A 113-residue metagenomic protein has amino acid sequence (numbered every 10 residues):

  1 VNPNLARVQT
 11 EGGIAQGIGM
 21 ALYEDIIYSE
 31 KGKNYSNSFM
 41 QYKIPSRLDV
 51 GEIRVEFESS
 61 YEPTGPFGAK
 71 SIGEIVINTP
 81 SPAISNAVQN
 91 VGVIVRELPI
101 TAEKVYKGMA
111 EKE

Functional and structural regions predicted by a protein language model:
V1-E113: C-terminal catalytic domains of large/alpha subunits in multi-subunit enzymes
